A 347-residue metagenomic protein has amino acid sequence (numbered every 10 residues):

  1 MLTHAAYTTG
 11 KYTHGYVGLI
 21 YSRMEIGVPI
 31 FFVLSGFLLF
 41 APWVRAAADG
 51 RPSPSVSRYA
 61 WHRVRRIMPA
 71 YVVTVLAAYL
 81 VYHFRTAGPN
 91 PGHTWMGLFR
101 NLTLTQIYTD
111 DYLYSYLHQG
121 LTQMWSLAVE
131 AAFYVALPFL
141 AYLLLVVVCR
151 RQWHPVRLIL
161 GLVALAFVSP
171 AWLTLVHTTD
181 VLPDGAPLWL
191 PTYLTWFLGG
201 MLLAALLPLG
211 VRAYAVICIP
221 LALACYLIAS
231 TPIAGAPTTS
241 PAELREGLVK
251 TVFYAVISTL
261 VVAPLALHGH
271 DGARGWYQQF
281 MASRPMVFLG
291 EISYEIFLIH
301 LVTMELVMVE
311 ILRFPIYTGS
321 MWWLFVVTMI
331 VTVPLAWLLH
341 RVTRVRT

Functional and structural regions predicted by a protein language model:
M1, V73-T74, N101-L104, L160-V168 (+1 more regions): Alpha-helical transmembrane segments
L2-M24, F40-V56, D110-Y114, L143-C149 (+2 more regions): Alpha-helical transmembrane segments in multi-pass integral membrane proteins
E25-V28, V44-F84, G92-R100, A128 (+5 more regions): Transmembrane alpha-helical segments and their boundary/interface "anchor" motifs in multi-pass integral membrane
P29-F31, T195: His/acidic/aromatic-lined binding-pocket segments of jelly-roll/cupin-type domains and related regulatory beta-sandwich
F31, H154-L162, R212-P220: Membrane-interfacial loop-to-transmembrane alpha-helix junctions, especially the N-terminal start
S57-W61, I67-V129, S169-V181, Y254-G269 (+1 more regions): Membrane-interface helix-loop-helix regions
I67, I107-P170, L190-L194, A204-P208: Hydrophobic alpha-helical segments with transmembrane-like composition
